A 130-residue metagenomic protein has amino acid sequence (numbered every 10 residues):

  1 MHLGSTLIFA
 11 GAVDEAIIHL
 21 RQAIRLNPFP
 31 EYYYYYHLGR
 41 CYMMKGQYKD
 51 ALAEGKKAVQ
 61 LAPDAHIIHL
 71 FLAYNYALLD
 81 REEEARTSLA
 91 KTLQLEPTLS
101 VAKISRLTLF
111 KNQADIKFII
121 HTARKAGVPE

Functional and structural regions predicted by a protein language model:
M1-E130: Alpha-helical protein-protein interaction modules
